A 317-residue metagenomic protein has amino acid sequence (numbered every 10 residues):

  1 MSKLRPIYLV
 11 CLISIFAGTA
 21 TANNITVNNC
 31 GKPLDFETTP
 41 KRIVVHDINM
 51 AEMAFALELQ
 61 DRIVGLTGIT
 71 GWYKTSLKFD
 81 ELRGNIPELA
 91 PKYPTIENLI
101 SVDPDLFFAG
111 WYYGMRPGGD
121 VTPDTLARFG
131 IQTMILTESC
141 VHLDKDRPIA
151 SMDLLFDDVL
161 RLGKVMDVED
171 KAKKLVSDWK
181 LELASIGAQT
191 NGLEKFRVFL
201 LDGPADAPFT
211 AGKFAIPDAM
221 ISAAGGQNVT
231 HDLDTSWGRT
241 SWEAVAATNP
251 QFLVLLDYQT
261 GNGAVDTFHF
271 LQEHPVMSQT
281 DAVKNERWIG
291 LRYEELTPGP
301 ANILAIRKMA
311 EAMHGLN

Functional and structural regions predicted by a protein language model:
L4-P6, V10, F16-M53, S101 (+2 more regions): Bacterial Sec-exported substrate-binding components of ABC uptake systems
N29-G31, I86-E97, P117, S139 (+1 more regions): Short helix-initiation/N-cap motifs at beta->coil->alpha
E37-P40, D47-E52, I96, G119-L126 (+7 more regions): Extracytoplasmic/secreted envelope proteins and their assembly/folding machinery, especially bacterial periplasmic
V45-V102, L106-M115, V229: A short, structured surface patch at a secondary-structure boundary
N49-E52, I69-W72, L106-F107, Y112-R116 (+5 more regions): Solvent-exposed loop/turn segments at secondary-structure junctions within structured extracellular/periplasmic domains
W72, T210-W237: Alpha-helical, coiled-coil/dimerization segments enriched in small aliphatic residues
Y113-V121, I131-R161, E194-I216, A264: Extracytoplasmic ligand-binding site segments that recognize negatively charged/polar headgroups
I149-L160, K164, L193, V254-N317: Structured C-terminal subdomain patch of bacterial secreted/periplasmic proteins
